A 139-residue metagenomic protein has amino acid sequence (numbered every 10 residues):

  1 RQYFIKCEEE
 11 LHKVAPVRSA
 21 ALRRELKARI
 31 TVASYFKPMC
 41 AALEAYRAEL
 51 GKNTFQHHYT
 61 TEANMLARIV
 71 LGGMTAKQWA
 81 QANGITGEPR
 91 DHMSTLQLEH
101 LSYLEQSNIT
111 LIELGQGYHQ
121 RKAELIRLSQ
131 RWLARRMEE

Functional and structural regions predicted by a protein language model:
R1-E139: Positively charged, phosphate-engaging catalytic surfaces used for nucleic-acid and nucleotide handling
